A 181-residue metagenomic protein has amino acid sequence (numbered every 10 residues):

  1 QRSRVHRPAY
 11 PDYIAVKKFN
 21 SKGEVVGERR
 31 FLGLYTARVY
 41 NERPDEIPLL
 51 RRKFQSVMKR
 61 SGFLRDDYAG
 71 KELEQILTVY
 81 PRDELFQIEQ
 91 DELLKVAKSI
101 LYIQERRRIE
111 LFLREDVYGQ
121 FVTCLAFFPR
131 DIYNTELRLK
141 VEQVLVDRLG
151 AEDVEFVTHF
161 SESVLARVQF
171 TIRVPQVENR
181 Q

Functional and structural regions predicted by a protein language model:
Q1-Q181: Extended, well-ordered protein cores
